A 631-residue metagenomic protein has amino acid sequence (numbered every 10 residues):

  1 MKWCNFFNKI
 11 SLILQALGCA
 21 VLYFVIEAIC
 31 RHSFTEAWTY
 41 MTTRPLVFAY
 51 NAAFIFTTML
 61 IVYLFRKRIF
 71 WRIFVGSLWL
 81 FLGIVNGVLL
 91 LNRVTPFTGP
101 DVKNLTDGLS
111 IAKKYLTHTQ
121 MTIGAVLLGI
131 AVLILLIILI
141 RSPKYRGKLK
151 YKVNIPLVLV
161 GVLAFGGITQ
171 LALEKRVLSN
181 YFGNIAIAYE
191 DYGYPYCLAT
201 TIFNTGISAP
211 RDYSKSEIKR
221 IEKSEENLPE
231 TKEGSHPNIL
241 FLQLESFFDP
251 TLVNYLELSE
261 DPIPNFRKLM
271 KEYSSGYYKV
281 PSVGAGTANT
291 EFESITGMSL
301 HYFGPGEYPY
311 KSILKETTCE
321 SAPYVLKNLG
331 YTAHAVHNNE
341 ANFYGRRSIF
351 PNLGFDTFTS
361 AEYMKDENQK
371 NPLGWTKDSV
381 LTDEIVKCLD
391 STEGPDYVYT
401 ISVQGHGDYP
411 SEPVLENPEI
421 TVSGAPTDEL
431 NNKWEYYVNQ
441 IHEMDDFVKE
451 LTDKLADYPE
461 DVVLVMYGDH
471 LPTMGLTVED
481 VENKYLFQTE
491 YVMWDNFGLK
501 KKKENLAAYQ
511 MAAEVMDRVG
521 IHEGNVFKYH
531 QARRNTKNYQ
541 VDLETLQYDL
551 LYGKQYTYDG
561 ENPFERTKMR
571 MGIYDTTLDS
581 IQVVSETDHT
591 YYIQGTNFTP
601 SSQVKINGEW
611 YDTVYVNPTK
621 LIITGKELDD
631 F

Functional and structural regions predicted by a protein language model:
K2-A188: Transmembrane and membrane-interface helices of multi-pass, inner-membrane envelope-modifying transferases
V47, G99, I185-L198, G284-A285 (+1 more regions): Membrane-interface micro-motifs in multi-pass membrane enzymes
R68, V88, Y115-T122, S142 (+6 more regions): Short secondary-structure junctions and interdomain/linker hinges
G108, I239-L244: Residue-level preference for non-acidic, small/hydrophobic
H118-T119, S224-E226, T317: N-terminal post-signal-peptidase region of extra-cytosolic proteins
T169-F241: Membrane-interface segments at or immediately adjacent to transmembrane helices that form the boundary between
L228-G234, L244, D249-I622, E627-F631: Solvent-exposed soluble domains appended to multi-pass membrane proteins
